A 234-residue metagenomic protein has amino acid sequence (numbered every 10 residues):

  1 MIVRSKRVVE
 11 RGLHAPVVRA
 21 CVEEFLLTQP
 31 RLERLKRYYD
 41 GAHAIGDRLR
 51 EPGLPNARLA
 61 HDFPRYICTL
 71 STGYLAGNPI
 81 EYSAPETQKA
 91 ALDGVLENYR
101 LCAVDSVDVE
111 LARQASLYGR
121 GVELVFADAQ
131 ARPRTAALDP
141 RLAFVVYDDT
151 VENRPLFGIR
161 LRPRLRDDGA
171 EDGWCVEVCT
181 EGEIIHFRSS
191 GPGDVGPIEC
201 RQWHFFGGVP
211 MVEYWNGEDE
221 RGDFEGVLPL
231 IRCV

Functional and structural regions predicted by a protein language model:
M1-A136: Extended, helix-rich architectural segments
A112-V234: Structured, contiguous alpha/beta core segments that scaffold functional sites
